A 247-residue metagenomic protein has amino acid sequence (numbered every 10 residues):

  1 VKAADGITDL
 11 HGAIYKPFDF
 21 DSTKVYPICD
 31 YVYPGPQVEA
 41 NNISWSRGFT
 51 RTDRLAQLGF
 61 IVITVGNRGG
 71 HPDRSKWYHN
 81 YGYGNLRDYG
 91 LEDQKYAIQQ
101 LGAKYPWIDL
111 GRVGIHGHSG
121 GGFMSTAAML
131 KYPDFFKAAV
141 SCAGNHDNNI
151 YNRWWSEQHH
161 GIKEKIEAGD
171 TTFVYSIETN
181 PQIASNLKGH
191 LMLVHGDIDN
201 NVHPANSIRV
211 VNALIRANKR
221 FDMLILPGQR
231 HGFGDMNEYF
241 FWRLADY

Functional and structural regions predicted by a protein language model:
V1-Y247: Serine-hydrolase catalytic core recognition
